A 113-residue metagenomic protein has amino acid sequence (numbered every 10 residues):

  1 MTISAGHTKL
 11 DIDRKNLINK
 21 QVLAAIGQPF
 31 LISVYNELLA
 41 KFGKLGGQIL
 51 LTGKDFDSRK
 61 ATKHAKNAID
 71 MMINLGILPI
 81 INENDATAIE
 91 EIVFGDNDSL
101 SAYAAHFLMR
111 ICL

Functional and structural regions predicted by a protein language model:
M1-L113: Nucleotide/pyrophosphate-binding catalytic subdomain
